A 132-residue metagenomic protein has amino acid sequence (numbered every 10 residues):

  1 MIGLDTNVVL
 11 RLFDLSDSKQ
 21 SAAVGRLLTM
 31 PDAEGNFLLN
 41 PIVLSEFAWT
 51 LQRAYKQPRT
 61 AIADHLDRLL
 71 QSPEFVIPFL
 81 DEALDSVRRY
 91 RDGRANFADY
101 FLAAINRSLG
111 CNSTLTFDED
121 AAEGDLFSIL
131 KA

Functional and structural regions predicted by a protein language model:
M1, A103-A132: Acidic, PIN/NYN-like endoribonuclease modules and their adjacent C-terminal/linker elements
M1-L39, A54-T60, D67, K131: Short, well-structured N-terminal submotif of metal-dependent ribonuclease cores
D5, N40, A95-N96, D118-E119 (+1 more regions): Histidine- and aromatic-rich ligand-binding microenvironments
V9, L44, A121-A122: A generic structural signal for short hydrophobic patches within well-formed alpha-helices
F13, L28, L70, L84-V87 (+1 more regions): Regular secondary-structure segments
N40-V43, E82: Short, conserved alpha-helical segments within structured domains
A48-Q52, V87: Amphipathic alpha-helical segments within well-ordered protein domains
E74-S113: Active-site neighborhoods of divalent-metal-dependent phosphate/nucleic-acid chemistry enzymes
